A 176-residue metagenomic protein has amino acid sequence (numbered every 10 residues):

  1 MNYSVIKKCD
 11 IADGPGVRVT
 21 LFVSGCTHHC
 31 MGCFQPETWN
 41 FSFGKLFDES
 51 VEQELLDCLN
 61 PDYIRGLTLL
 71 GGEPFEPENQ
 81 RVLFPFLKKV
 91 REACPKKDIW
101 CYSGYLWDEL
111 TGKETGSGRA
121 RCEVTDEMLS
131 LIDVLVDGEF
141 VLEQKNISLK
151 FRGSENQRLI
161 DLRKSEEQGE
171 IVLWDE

Functional and structural regions predicted by a protein language model:
M1-Y3, V17, Q35-T115: Conserved Radical SAM active-site core
N2-H29: N-terminal pre-triad scaffold of radical SAM enzymes
D10, D57-C58, V90, E123-D126 (+1 more regions): Short, flexible, glycine/charge-rich loop motifs used to bind or transfer phosphoryl groups or to couple energy/partner
A12, D108, Q168: Flexible, glycine-rich phosphate/dinucleotide-binding loops and adjacent beta-alpha linkers at cofactor/substrate
Q53, N60, E114-Q144: Structural recognition of alpha->loop->beta junctions
P74, L106-E109, L135, I171-E176: Conserved strand-turn element in the central/C-terminal portion of the radical SAM core barrel that lines
K88-R91, W100, K145-E176: P-loop/Walker A phosphate-binding loop and immediately adjacent motor/lid segment at beta-alpha junctions
K96, L131-I132, N156: A generic structural signal for alpha->beta connector loops
